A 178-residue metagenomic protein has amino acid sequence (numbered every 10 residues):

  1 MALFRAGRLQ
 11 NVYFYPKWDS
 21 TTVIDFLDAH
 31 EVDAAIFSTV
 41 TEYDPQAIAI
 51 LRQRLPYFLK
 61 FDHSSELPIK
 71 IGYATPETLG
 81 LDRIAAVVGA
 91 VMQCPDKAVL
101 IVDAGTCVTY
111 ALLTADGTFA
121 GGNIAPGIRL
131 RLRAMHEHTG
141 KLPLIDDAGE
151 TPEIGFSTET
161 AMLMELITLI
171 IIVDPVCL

Functional and structural regions predicted by a protein language model:
M1-L3, I101, V108-L113: Short beta-strand scaffold segments in enzyme catalytic cores
R8-V99, D116-L178: Nucleotide/phosphate-binding catalytic cleft detector across ATP-hydrolyzing and phosphate-transferring enzymes
S64, T106-C107: Short, glycine/charge-rich beta-strand/loop segments that flank catalytic centers and engage negatively charged groups
P95, A104-T106: Short, basic and Ser/Thr-rich N-terminal targeting/leader segments
